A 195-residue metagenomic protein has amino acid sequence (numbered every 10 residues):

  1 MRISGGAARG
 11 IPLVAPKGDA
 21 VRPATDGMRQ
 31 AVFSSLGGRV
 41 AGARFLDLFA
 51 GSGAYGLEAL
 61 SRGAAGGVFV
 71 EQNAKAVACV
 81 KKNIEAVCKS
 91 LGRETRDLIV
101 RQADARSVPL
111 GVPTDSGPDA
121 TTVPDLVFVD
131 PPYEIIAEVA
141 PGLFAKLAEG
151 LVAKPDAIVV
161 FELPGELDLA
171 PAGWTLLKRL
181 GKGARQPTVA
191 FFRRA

Functional and structural regions predicted by a protein language model:
M1-A195: Class I S-adenosyl-L-methionine-dependent methyltransferase catalytic core
